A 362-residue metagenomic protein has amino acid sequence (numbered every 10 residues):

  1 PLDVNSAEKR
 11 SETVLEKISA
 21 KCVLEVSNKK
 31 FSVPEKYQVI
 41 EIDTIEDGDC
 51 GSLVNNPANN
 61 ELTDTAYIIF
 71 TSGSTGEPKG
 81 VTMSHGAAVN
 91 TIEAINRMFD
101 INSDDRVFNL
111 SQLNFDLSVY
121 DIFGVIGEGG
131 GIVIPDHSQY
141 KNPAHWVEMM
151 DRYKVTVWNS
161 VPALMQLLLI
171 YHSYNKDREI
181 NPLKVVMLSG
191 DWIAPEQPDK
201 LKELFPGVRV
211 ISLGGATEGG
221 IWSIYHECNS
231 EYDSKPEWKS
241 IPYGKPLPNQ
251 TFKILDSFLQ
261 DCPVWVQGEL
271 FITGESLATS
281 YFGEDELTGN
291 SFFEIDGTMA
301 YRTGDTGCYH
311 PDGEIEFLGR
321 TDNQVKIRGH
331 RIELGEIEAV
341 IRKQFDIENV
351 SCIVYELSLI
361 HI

Functional and structural regions predicted by a protein language model:
P1-T13, S27-K29, G130-Y153, N159-L167 (+2 more regions): ATP-dependent adenylate-forming carboxylate-activation enzymes
D3, T65, I101, S111-S118 (+3 more regions): Conserved AMP-binding
A7-R10, E16, K21-A58, A88 (+3 more regions): AMP-dependent adenylate-forming
S52-F70, E77, I101-V107, L113 (+1 more regions): Conserved pre-ATP/AMP-binding loop-to-beta segment of ANL
T65, T71-S74, V107, L113 (+8 more regions): Conserved S/T- and glycine-rich ATP-binding loop of Class I adenylate-forming
T71, I360-I362: Conserved small/polar residues in nucleotide/adenosyl-binding loops
K79-F108, D116-T156: Conserved AMP-binding/adenylation subdomain of ANL enzymes
G127-G130, V155-N159, L169-P242, T251: Gly/Ser/Thr-rich phosphate-binding loop
